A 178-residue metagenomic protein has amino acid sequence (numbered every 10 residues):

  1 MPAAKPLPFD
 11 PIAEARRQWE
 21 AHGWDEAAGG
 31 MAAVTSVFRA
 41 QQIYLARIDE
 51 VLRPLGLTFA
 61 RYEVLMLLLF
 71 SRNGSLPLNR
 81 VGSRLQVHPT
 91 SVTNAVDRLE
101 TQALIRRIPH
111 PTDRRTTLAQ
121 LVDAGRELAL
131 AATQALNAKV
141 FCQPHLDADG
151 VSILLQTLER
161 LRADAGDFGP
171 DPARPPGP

Functional and structural regions predicted by a protein language model:
M1-D25, D149-P178: C-terminal regulatory/oligomerization modules of transcriptional regulators
P11, G29-S36, A40-I48, A135 (+2 more regions): C-terminal ligand-sensing/allosteric alpha-helical core of TetR-family HTH transcriptional regulators
H22-D25, R47-L57, K139-D147: Short amphipathic alpha-helical boundary/capping segments
A28, T35-F38, Q42-H88, A173-P175: N-terminal helix-turn-helix DNA-binding core of bacterial DNA-binding proteins
Y44, L85, L128-P144, L161-P172: Alpha-helical linker/hinge and terminal dimerization helices associated with HTH transcriptional regulators
D97-I153: Charged, amphipathic alpha-helical coiled-coil/dimerization segments
